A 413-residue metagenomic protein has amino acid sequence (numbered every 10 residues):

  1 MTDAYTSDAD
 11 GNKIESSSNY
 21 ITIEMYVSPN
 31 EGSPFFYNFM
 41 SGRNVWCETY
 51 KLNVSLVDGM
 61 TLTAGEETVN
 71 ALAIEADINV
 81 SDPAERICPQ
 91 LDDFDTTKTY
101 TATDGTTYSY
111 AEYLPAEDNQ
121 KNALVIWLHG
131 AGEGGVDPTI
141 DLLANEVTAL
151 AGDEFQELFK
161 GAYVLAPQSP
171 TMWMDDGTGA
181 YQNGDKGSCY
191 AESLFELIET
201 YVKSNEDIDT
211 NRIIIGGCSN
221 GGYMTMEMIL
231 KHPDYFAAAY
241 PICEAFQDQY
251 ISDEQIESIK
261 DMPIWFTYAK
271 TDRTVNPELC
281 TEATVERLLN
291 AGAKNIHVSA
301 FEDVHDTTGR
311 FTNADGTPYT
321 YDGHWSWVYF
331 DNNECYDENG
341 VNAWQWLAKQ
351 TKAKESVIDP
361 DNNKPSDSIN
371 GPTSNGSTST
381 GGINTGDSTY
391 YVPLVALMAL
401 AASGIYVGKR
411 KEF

Functional and structural regions predicted by a protein language model:
T2-N122, T284, E355-D359: A domain-start/cap signature at the N-terminus of enzymes
L124, A131-E192: Active-site machinery of serine-nucleophile hydrolases
L128-G130, C243, Y268-A269: The conserved beta1-alpha1 loop
T178-S219: Gly/Ser-rich "nucleophile elbow"/oxyanion-hole loop immediately N-terminal to the catalytic nucleophile in hydrolases
V202-S258: Primarily recognizes the serine-hydrolase "nucleophile elbow" in alpha/beta-hydrolase and SGNH/GDSL folds
W265-T267, T271-T274, L279-D361: C-terminal catalytic histidine-bearing segment of alpha/beta-hydrolase fold enzymes
V357-T385: C-terminal low-complexity, Ser/Thr- and acidic/Pro-rich disordered "stalk" regions positioned immediately N-terminal
T389-R410: A cross-kingdom C-terminal cell-surface attachment/processing module
